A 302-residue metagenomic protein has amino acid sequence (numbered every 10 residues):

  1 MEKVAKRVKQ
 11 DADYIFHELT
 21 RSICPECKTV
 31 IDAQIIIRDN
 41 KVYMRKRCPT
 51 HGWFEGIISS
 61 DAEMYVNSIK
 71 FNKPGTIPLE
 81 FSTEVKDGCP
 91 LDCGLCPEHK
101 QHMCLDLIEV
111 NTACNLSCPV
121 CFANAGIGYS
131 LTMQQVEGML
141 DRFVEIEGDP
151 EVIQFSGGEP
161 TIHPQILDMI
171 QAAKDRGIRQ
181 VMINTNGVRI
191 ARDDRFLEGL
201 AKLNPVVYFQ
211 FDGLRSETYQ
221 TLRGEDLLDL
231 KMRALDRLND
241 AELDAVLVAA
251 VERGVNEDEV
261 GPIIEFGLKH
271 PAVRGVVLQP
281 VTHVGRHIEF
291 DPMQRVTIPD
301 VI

Functional and structural regions predicted by a protein language model:
M1-I23, V30, G52-D61, Y65-K86: A broadly conserved sequence feature marking short terminus-proximal activation segments in nucleic acid-centric
E2-R45, V277, T282-I302: Auxiliary Fe-S-binding modules of radical SAM enzymes
N40-S59, F71, T76-T185, R189-E198: Conserved alpha-helical substructure of the radical SAM core
F54, V273, T282-V284: Short loop/turn segments at secondary-structure transitions that flank enzyme active sites
S59-S60, R195-F196, E259-V260, H287-D291: Short aromatic-enriched loop/helix-cap "lid" or pocket-rim segments at secondary-structure transitions that line
N124-G128, L214-E217, H283-V284: A short, flexible beta-alpha/helix-coil linker loop
N124-S130, Q220-D226, D291-P292: Short glycine-enriched, charge-decorated loop/helix-capping segments at active-site entrances that position
E137-Q154, H163-P280: Radical SAM/AdoMet-radical enzyme domain recognition
